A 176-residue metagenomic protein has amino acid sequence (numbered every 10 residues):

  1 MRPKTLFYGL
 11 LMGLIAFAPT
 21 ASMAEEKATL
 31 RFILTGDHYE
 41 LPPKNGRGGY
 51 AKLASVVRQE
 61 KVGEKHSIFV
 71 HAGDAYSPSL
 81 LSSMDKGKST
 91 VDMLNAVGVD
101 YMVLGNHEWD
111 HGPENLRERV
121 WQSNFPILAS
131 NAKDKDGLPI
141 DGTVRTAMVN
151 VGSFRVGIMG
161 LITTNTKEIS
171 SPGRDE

Functional and structural regions predicted by a protein language model:
M1-T5: Positively charged n-region of N-terminal signal peptides that target proteins for export
Y8-A18: Bacterial N-terminal signal peptides
M23-E176: Acidic, metal/ion-coordinating pockets
